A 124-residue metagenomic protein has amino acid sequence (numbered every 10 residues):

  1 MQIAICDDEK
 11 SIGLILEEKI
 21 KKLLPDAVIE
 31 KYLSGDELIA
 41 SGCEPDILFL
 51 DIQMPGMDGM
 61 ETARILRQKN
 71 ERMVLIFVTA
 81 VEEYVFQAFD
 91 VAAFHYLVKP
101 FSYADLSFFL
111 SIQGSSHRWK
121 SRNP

Functional and structural regions predicted by a protein language model:
M1-I3: Extreme N-terminal starter segment of soluble prokaryotic enzymes
D7-E9, A80: Acidic di-acidic motifs
E9-E30, Q68: Two-component/phosphorelay signaling modules centered on CheY-like receiver
L14, A40, F86-Q87: Alpha-helical elements of the RecA-like P-loop NTPase motor core of helicases
K19, D36-A40, I65-L66: Short, flexible, glycine/charge-rich loop motifs used to bind or transfer phosphoryl groups or to couple energy/partner
K31-I47: Acidic, metal-coordinating helix/loop segments flanking the phosphotransfer/catalytic sites of two-component signaling
P45-K120: CheY-like receiver
N123-P124: C-terminal output/effector regions of signal-responsive regulators
